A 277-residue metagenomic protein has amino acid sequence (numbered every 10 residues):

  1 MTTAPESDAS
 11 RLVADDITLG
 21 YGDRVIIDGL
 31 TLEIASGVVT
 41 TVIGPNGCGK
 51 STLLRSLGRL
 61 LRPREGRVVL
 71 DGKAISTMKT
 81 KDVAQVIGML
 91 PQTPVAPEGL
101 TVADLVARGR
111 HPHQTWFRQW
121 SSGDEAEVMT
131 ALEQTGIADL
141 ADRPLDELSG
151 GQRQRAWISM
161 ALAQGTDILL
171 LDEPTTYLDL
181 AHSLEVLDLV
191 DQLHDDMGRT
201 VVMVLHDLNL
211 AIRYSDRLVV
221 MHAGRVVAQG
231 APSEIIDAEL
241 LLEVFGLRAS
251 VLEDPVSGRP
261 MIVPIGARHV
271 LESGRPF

Functional and structural regions predicted by a protein language model:
I43-P45: The feature captures the beta-strand-to-loop junction immediately N-terminal to the Walker
G58: Helix-to-loop junction immediately C-terminal to a conserved catalytic motif
G66-A74, V83: Conserved ABC transporter NBD signature motif
A107, S122-L140: Conserved ABC ATPase "signature" region
Q119, P144-L148, Q152: Conserved ABC ATPase signature
L169-E173: Catalytic Walker B motif of ABC-type/P-loop ATPase nucleotide-binding domains
